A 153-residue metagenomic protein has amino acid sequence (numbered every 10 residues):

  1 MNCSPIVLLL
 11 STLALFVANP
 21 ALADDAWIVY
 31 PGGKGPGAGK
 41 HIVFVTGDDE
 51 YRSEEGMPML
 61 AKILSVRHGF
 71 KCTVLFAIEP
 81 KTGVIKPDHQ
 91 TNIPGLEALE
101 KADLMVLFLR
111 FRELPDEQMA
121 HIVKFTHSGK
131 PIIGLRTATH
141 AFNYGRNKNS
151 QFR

Functional and structural regions predicted by a protein language model:
M1-V7: Positively charged n-region of N-terminal signal peptides that target proteins for export
V7-P20: Bacterial N-terminal signal peptides
A23-A102: Aromatic-Pro/Gly-enriched surface loop or interdomain linker that acts as a lid/target-recognition segment
L107, F111-R153: A glycine-rich, often tryptophan-bearing local segment used as a flexible ligand/cofactor-contacting loop or short
